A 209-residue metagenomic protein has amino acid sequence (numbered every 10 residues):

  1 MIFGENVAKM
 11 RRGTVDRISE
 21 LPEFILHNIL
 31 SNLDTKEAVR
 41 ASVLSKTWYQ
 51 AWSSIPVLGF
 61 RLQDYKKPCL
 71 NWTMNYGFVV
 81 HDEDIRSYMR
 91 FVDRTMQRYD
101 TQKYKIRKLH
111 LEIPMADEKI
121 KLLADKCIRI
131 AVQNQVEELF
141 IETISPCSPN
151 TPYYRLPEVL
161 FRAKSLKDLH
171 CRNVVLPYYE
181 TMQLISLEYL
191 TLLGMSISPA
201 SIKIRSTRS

Functional and structural regions predicted by a protein language model:
I2, V7-S209: Leucine-rich repeat
